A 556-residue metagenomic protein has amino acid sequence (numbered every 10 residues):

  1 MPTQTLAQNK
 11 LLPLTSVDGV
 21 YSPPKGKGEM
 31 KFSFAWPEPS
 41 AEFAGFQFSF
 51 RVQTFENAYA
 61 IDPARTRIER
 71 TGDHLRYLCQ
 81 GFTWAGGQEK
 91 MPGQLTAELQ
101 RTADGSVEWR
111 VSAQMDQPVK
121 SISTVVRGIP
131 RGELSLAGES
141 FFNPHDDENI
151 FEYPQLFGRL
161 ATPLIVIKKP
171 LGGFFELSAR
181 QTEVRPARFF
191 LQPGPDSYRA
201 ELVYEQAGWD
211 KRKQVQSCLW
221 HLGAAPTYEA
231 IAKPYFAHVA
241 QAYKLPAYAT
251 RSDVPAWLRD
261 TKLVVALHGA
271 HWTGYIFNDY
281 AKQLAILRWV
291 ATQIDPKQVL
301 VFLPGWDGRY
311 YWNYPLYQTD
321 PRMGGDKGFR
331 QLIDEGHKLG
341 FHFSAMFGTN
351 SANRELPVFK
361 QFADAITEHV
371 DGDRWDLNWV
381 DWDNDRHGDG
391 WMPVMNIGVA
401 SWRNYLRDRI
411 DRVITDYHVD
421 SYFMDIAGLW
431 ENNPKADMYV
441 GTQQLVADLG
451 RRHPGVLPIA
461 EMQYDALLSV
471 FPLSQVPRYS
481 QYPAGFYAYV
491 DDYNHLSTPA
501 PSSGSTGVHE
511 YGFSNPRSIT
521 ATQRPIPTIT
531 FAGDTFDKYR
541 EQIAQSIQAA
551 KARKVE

Functional and structural regions predicted by a protein language model:
L6-S16, V20-L300, E335, H342: Carbohydrate-recognition beta-sandwich/jelly-roll modules in extracellular/periplasmic carbohydrate-active proteins
F82, S112-D116, T124-I129, P304-G308 (+4 more regions): An acidic- and aromatic-residue-enriched active-site/binding cleft used to recognize and process polar
V111, R212, V290, G336 (+4 more regions): Conserved, mostly hydrophobic/aromatic
D260-G269, Y310-D320, I414, H418-G428 (+2 more regions): Conserved N-terminal glycine/acidic-rich loop preference
T261-R407, Y417: Aromatic-lined carbohydrate-binding/catalytic grooves of carbohydrate-active enzymes
L303, F341-R354, M424-A427, T442-Q475: Aromatic-lined carbohydrate-recognition surfaces of secreted/lumenal glycan-active proteins
G325, M438-L445: Charged helix-capping and loop-helix junction motifs
V358-M392, N396-A400, G450-E556: Glycan-recognition surfaces
